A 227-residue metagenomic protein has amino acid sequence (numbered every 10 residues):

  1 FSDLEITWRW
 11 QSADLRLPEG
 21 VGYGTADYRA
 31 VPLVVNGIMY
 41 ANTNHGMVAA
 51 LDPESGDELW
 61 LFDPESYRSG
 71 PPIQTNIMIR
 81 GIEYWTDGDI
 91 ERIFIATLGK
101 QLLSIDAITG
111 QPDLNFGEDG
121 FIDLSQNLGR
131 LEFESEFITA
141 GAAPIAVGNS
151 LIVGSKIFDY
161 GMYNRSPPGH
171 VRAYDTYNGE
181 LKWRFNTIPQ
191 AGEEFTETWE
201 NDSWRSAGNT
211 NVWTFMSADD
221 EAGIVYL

Functional and structural regions predicted by a protein language model:
F1-I6, W10, V35, A50-P53 (+2 more regions): N-terminal amphipathic, basic-rich helices that act as targeting or association modules
T7, D57-L61, Q111-L114, D123 (+1 more regions): A structural motif specific to WD40 beta-propellers
R9-D14, G154-F158: Generic short beta-strand segments
W10-V31, L61-D87, E118-A143, N186-F215: Extracytoplasmic beta-rich repeat domains
G24-M47, Q74-Q101, E136-Y163, H170 (+1 more regions): Repeat-blade elements of multi-bladed beta-propeller folds
V48, S69, L103, D159-G161 (+1 more regions): Flexible loop/turn segments at secondary-structure boundaries
D52-S55, E65, A107-T109, G117 (+1 more regions): Short loop/turn segments that connect beta-strands within beta-propeller blades
I105-G110, P167-L181: Beta-propeller blade signature
